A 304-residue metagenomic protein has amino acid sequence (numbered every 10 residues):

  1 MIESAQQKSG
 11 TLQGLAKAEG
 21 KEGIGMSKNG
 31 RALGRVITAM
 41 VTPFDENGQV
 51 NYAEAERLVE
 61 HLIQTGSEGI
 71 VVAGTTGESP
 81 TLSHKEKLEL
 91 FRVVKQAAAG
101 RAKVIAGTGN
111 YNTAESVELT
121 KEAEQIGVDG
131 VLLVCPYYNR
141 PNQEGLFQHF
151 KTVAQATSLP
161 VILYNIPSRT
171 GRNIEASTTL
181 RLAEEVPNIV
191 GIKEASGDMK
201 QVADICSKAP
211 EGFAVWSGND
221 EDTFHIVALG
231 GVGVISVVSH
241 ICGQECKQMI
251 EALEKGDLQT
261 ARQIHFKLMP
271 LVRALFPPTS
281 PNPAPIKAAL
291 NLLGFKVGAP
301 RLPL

Functional and structural regions predicted by a protein language model:
M1-I2, I24: Short hydrophobic transmembrane-like helices used for membrane targeting/insertion
S4-Q7, G14: Cationic, low-complexity basic patches in intrinsically disordered or flexible, solvent-exposed regions
G14-G25: Short, Lys/Arg-enriched N-terminal segments with co-localized hydrophobic residues within the first ~10-30 amino acids
S27-T38, T42-G171, R181: Active-site beta->alpha loop and helix N-cap motifs at the rims of alpha/beta catalytic domains
A32-V41, H61, T65-S67, V238-L304: C-terminal alpha-helical cap/extension of soluble enzyme domains
A55, K87, F91, S116 (+6 more regions): A general structural signal for well-ordered alpha-helical segments in protein cores
Q155-A156, R169-L275, T279: Catalytic alpha/beta core domains of metabolic enzymes, predominantly
N165-I166, N188-I189, R301-L302: Glycine-rich phosphate-binding "P-loop"
